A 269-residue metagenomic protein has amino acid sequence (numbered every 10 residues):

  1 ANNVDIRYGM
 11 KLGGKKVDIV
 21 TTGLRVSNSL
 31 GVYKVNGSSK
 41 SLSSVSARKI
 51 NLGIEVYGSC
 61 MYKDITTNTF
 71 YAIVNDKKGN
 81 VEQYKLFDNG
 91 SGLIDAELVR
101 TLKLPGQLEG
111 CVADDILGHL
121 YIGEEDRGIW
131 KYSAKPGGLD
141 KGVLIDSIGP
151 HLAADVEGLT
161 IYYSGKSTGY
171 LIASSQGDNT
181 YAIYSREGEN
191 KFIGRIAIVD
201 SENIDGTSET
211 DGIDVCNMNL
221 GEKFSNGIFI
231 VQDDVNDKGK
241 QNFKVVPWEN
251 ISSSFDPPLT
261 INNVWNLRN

Functional and structural regions predicted by a protein language model:
A1-N269: Sequence/structural signature of beta-propeller domains
